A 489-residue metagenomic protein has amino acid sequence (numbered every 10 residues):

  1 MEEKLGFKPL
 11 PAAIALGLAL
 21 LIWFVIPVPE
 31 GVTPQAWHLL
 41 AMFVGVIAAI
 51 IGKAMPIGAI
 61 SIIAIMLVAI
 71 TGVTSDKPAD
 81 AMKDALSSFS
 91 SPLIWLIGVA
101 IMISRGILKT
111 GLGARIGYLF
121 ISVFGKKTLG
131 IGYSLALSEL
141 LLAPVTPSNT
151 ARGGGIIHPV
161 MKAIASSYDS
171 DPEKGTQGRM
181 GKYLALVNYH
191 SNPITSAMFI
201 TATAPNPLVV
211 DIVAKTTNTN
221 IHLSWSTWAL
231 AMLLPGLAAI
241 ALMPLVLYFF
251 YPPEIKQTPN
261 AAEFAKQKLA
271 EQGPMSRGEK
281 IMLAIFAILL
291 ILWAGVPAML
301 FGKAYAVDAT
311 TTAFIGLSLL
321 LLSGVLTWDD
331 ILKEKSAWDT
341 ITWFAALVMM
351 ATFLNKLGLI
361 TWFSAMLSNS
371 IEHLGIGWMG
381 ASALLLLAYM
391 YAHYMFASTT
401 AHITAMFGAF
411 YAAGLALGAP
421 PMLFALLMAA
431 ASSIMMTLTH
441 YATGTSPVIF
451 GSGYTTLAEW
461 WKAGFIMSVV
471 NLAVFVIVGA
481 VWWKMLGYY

Functional and structural regions predicted by a protein language model:
M1-L96, T216, N220, S226-A365 (+3 more regions): Hydrophobic transmembrane alpha-helices of multi-pass small-molecule transporters
G17-L20, A41-A48, L135-L141, N188-S191 (+3 more regions): Hydrophobic, membrane-inserted alpha-helices
V28, A59-P172, E334, W338-L417: Membrane-embedded alpha-helical segments and adjacent helix-loop junctions characteristic of multi-pass solute
I65, T150-S166, A185, M198-T217 (+5 more regions): Re-entrant/interfacial helical elements at transmembrane boundaries that shape and gate the permeation pathway
S91-I101, T146-I156, W228-P244, L423-M435: Alpha-helical transmembrane segments
I97, L129-A143, D169-S196, H222-A231 (+2 more regions): Alpha-helical transmembrane segments of multi-pass membrane proteins
S167-E173, L233, A346-M350, I360 (+1 more regions): C-terminal transmembrane helix pair
Y168-K256, S446-G479, Y489: Membrane-core helix-loop-helix motifs of multi-pass transport proteins
